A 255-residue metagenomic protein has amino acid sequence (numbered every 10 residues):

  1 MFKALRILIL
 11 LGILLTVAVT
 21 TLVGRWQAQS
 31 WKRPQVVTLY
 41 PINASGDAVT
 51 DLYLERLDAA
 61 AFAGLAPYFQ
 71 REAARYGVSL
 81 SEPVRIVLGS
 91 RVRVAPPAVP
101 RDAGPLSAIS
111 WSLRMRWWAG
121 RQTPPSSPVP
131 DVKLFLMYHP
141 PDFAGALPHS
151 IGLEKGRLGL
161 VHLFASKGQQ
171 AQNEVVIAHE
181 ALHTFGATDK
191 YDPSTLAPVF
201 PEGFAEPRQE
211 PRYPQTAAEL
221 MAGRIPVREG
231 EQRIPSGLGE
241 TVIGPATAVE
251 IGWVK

Functional and structural regions predicted by a protein language model:
F2-S127: Propeptide-to-catalytic entry region of secreted or membrane-anchored zinc metalloproteases
F2-V19, S150-K155, G159, L163-A171 (+1 more regions): Metalloprotease/metallohydrolase-associated module, dominated by Zn2+-dependent proteases
W31-R33, P128, E154-K155, Q215: A short, polar/charged loop/turn motif at coil->beta-strand junctions and beta-hairpin connectors
G46-L52, F143-G145, R228-Q232: Short, solvent-exposed loop/turn elements at domain surfaces
A61, L65, N173-I177, I234: Stable alpha-helical elements in mature extracytoplasmic
Q70, G186-K190, I225: Hydrophobic/aromatic-lined pockets within catalytic cores
W117-P193: Active-site-proximal segment of zinc-dependent metalloprotease catalytic domains
